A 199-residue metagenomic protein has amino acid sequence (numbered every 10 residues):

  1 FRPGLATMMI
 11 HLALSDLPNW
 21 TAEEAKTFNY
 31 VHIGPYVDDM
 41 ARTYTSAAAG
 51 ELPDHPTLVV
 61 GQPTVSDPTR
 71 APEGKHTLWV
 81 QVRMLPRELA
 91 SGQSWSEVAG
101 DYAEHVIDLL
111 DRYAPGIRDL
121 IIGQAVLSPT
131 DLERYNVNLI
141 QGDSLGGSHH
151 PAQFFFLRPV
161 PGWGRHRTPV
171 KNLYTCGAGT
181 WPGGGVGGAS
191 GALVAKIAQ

Functional and structural regions predicted by a protein language model:
F1-A71: Mid-domain catalytic core of redox enzymes that form a hydrophobic substrate pocket/lid adjacent to a catalytic redox
L12, V80, L110, L173 (+2 more regions): Hydrophobic, well-ordered secondary-structure elements that form the walls of internal hydrophobic environments
A13-S15, P72-V106: Conserved FAD/dinucleotide-binding core of flavoprotein oxidoreductases
S15-N19, Y36-D38, P63-D67, L85-R87 (+3 more regions): Short, glycine-/Ser/Thr-/acidic-enriched flexible segments
L17-P18, A48-P53, S94-V137: Flavin-binding catalytic cores
P53-G61, G116-W181: A glycine-rich dinucleotide-binding beta-alpha-beta segment and adjacent secondary-structure elements that constitute
P68-K75, W163-T168: Short glycine/proline-enriched loop/turn "hinge" motifs that connect secondary-structure elements and lie
A178-Q199: A conserved FAD-binding loop/helix module that cradles the flavin
